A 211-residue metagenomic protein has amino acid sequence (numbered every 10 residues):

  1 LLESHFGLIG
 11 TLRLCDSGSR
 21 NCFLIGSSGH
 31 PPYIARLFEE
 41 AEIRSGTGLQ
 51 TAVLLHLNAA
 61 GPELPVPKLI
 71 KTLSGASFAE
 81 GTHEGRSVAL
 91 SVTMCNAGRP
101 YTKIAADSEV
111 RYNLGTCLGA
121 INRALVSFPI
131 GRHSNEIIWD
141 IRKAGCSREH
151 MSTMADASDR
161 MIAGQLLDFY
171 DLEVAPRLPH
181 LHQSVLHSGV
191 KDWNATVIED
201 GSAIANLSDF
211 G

Functional and structural regions predicted by a protein language model:
L1, I130, C146-G189, I198-D200: An alpha-helical support segment within catalytic cores of ATP-dependent transferases
L1-G10: Juxta-kinase regulatory segment immediately upstream of eukaryotic protein kinase catalytic domains
L12-D16: Protein kinase glycine-rich loop
S17-S19, G85-A89: Short, flexible loop/turn motifs enriched in small residues
G18-G29, I34-A35, L69, D171-G211: Active-site acidic catalytic loop and adjacent metal/ATP-binding pocket of ATP-dependent phosphoryl transfer enzymes
L37-R86, K103-N113: A conserved alpha-helical element in kinase catalytic cores
P67, G81, S91-G98: Short pocket-lining segment of the protein kinase catalytic domain that shapes the ATP-binding cleft
L73, K103-M161, Q183: A cross-family kinase active-site recognition segment
